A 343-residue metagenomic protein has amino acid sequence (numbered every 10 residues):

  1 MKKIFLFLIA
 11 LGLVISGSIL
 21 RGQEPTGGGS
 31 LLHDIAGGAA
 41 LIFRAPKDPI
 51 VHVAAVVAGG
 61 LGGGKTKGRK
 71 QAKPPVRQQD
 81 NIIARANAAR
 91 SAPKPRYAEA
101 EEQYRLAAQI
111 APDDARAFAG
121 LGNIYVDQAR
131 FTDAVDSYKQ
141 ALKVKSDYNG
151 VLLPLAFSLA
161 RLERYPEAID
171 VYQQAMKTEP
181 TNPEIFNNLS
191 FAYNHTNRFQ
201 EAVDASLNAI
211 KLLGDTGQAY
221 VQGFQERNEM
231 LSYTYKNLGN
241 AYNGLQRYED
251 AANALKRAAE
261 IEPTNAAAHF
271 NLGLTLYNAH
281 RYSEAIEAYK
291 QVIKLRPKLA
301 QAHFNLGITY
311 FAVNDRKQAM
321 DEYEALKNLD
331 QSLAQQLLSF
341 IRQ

Functional and structural regions predicted by a protein language model:
R69, Q222, E229, G244 (+1 more regions): Terminal, low-structured helical/coil segments at or just beyond the last alpha-helical repeat
P75-I110, R116, G120-D127, F157 (+3 more regions): Alpha-helical segment of the N-proximal tetratricopeptide repeat
D80, R116, G150, E184 (+5 more regions): Start-of-helix register in tetratricopeptide repeats
S91-P93, D127-Q128, R161-L162, H195-T196 (+3 more regions): Register position in tetratricopeptide repeats
I110, V144, T178, L212 (+4 more regions): Structural marker of alpha-solenoid helical repeat scaffolds
G120, P154, R161, N188 (+5 more regions): Canonical tetratricopeptide repeat
